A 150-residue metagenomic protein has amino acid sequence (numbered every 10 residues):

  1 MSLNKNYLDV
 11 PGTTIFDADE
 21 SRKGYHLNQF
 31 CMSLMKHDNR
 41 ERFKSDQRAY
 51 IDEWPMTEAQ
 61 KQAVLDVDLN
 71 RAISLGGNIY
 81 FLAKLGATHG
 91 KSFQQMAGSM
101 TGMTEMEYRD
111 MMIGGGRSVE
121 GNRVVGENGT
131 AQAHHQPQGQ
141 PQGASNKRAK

Functional and structural regions predicted by a protein language model:
M1-K150: Charged, low-complexity intrinsically disordered segments
